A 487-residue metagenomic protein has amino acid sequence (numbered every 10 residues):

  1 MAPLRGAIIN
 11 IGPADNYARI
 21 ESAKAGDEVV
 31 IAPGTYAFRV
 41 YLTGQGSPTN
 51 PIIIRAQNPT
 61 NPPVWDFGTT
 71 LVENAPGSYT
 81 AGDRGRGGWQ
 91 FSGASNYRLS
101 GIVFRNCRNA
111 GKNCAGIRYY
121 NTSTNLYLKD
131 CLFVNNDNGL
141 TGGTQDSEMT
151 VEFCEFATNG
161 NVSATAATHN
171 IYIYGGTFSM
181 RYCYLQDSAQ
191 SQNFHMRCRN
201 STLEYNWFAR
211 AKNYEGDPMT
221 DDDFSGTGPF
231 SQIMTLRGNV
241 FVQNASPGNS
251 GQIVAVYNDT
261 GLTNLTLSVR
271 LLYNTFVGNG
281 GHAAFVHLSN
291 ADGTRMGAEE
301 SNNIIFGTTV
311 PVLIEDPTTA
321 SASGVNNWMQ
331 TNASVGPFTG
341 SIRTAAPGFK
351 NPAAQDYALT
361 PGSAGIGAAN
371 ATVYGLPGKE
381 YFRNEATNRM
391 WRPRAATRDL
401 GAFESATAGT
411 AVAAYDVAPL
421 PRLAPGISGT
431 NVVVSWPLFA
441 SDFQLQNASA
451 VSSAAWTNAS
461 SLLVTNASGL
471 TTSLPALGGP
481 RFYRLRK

Functional and structural regions predicted by a protein language model:
L4-Y41, S363-A364, D399, N458: Acidic Gly/Asp/Thr-rich repetitive segments characteristic of extracellular carbohydrate-active and adhesion proteins
V30-P33, F38-R39, Q45-K112, R343-P347 (+1 more regions): Right-handed parallel beta-helix/beta-spiral solenoid domain characteristic of secreted/periplasmic
G34-Y36, N58-N61, N332-S334, A354 (+4 more regions): Acidic glycine-/aspartate-rich tracts in secreted/extracellular proteins
Y36-L42, F67-T70, A75-Y79, D83-G88 (+14 more regions): Short glycine/acidic-rich loop motifs that flank beta-strands on beta-rich extracellular proteins
P51, R55-N58, S95-N106, S123-N135 (+8 more regions): Right-handed parallel beta-helix
T339-Y415: C-terminal accessory segments
Y415-K487: Short, composition-biased motifs enriched in small/polar/acidic residues
